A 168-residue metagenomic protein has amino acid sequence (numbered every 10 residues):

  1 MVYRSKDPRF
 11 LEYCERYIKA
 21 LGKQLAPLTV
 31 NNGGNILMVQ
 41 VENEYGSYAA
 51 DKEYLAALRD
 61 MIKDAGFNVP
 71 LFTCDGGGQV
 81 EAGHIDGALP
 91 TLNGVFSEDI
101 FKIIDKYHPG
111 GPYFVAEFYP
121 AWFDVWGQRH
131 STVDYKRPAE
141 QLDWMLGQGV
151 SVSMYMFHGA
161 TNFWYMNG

Functional and structural regions predicted by a protein language model:
M1-R9, T29, V115: Aromatic- and acidic-residue-enriched carbohydrate-binding clefts of CAZyme catalytic domains
M1-Y3, L55, R59-D60, G87-L92 (+1 more regions): Aromatic- and acidic-residue-enriched segments that line the glycan-binding/catalytic groove of carbohydrate-active
S5, R9-E12, G46-A49, K102 (+1 more regions): Alpha-helix capping and helix-loop boundary segments enriched in small/acidic/polar residues
R9-D86: Active-site neighborhood of glycoside hydrolase catalytic domains
L37-Q40, P70-T73, L89-T91, P112-A116 (+1 more regions): Structural recognition of the beta-strand scaffold that forms the well-ordered cores of secreted hydrolase catalytic
D64-A65, V95-G168: Catalytic-core region of carbohydrate-active enzymes that cleave or remodel glycosidic bonds
